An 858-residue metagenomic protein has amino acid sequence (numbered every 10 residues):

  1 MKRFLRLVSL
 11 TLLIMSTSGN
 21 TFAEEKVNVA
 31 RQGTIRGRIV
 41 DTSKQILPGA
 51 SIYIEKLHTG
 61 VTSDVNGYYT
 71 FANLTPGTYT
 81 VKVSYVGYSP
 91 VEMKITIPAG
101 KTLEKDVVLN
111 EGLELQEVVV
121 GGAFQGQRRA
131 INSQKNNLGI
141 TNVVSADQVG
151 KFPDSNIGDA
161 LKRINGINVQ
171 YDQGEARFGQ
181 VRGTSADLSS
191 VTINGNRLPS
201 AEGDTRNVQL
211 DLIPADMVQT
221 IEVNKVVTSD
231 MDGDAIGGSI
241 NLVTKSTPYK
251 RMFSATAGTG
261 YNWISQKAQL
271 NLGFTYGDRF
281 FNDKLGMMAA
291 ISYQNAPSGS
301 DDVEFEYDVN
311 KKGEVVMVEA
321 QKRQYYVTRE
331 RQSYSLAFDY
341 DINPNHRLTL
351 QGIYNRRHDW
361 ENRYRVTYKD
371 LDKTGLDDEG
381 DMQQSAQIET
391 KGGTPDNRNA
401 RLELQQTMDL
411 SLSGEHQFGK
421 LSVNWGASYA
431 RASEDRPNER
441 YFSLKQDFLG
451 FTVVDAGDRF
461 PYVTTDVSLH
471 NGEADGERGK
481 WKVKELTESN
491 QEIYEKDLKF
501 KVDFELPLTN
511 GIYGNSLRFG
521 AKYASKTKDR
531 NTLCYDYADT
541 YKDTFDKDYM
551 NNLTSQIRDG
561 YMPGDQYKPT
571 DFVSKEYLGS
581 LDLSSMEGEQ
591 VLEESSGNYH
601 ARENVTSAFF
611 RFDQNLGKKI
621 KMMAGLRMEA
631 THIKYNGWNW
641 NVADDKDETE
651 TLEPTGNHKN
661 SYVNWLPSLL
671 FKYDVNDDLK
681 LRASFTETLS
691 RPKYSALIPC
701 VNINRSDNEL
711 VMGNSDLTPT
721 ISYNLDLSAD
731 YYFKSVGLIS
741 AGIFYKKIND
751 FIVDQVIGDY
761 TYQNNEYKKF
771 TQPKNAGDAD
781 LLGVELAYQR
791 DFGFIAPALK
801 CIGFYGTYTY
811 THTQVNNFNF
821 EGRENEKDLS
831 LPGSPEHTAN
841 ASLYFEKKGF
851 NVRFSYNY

Functional and structural regions predicted by a protein language model:
E25-Q32, R38-Q45, A50-E55, S84-Y88 (+3 more regions): Short, acidic, small-residue-rich periplasmic hinge/interaction motif at the N-terminus of Gram-negative outer-membrane
L57-Y68: Short, acidic Ser/Thr/Gly-rich low-complexity loop/linker segments typical of extracellular and cell-surface proteins
A72, R197-K225: Short acidic/polar hinge/loop motifs at secondary-structure boundaries that mediate gating or recognition
E104-V107, I157-A160, R177-Q180, T192 (+4 more regions): N-terminal periplasmic accessory domains that precede and gate Gram-negative outer-membrane beta-barrel machines
G158-R197: Extracytoplasmic beta-strand/coil segments of soluble accessory domains associated with Gram-negative outer-membrane
Q266-D370, P395, Q405-L412, G419 (+1 more regions): Transmembrane beta-barrel wall of Gram-negative outer-membrane proteins
T390-D409, E593, G597-T606, N660 (+3 more regions): Outer-membrane beta-barrel signature, preferentially recognizing the C-terminal barrel domain of Gram-negative
Y745-K747, N765-Y858: Gram-negative outer-membrane beta-barrel transporters
